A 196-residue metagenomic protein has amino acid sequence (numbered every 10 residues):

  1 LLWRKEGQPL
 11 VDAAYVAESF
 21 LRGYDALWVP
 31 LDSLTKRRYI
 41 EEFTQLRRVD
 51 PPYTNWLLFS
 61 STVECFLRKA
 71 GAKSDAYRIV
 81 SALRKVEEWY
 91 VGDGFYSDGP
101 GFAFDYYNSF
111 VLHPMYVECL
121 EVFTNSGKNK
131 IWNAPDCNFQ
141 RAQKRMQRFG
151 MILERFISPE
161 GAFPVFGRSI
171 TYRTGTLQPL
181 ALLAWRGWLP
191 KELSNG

Functional and structural regions predicted by a protein language model:
L1-M146, R155-A181, G187: Aromatic-lined, polymer-binding surfaces characteristic of secreted/periplasmic polysaccharide-degrading enzymes
F149: Pore-lining transmembrane helices
A184-G196: Extended polysaccharide-engagement surfaces of secreted carbohydrate-active enzymes
